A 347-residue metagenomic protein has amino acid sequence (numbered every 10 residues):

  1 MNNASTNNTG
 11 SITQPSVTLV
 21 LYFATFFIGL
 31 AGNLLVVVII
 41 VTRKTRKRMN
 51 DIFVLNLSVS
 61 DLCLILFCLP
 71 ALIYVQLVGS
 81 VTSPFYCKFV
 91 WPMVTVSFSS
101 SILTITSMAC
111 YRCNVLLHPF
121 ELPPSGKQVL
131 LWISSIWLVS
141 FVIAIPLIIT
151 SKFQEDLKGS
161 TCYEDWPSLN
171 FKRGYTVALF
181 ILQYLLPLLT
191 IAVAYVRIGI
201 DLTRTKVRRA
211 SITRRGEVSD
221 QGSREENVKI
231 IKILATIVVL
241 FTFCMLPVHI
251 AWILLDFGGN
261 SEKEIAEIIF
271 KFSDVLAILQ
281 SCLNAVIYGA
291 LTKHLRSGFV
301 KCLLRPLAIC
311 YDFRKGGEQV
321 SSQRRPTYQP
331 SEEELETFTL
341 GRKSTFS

Functional and structural regions predicted by a protein language model:
M1-L35, S347: Extracellular N-terminal segment of 7TM GPCRs
M1-T9, R204-I231, T236, K293-S347: Intrinsically disordered regulatory tails of 7TM GPCRs
N2-N8, G79-W91, T95-V96, H118 (+2 more regions): Loop architecture of class A 7-transmembrane GPCRs
Q14-V20, M49-M108, V115-S125: Extracellular TM2-ECL1-early TM3 structural module of rhodopsin-like
Y22-T25, C63-G79, W91, F98-I105 (+5 more regions): Helix-to-loop junction signature of class
F26-I28, N56-C68, S99, W132-A144 (+4 more regions): Alpha-helical transmembrane segments of multi-pass membrane proteins
L30-V41, S58, L62-I65, L69 (+4 more regions): Cytoplasm-facing ends of alpha-helical transmembrane segments in multi-pass membrane proteins
T104-L116, T150-E155, L179-T213, K232-L255 (+1 more regions): Class A (rhodopsin-like) GPCR signature focused on the TM5-ICL3 interface and adjacent 7TM helical core
